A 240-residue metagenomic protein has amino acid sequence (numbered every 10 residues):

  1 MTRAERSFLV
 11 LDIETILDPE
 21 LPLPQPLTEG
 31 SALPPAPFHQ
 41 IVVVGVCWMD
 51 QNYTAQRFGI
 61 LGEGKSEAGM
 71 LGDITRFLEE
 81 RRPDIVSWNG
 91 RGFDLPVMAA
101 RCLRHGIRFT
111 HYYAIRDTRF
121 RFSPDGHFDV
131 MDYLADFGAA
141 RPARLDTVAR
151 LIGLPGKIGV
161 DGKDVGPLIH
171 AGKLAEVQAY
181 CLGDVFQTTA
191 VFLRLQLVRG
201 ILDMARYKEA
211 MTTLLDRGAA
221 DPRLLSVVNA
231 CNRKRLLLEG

Functional and structural regions predicted by a protein language model:
M1-G240: DEDD superfamily 3′-5′ metal-dependent exonuclease/proofreading module
